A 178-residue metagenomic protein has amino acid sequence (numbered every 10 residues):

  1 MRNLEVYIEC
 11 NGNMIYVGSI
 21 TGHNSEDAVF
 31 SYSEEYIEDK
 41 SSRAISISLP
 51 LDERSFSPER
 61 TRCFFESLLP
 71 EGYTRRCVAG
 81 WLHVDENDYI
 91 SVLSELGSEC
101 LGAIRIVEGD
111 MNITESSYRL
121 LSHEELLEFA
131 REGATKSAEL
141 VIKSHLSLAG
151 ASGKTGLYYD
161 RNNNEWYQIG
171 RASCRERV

Functional and structural regions predicted by a protein language model:
M1-R177: Phosphate/dinucleotide-binding and metal-coordinating scaffold of catalytic cores in nucleotide-dependent enzymes
